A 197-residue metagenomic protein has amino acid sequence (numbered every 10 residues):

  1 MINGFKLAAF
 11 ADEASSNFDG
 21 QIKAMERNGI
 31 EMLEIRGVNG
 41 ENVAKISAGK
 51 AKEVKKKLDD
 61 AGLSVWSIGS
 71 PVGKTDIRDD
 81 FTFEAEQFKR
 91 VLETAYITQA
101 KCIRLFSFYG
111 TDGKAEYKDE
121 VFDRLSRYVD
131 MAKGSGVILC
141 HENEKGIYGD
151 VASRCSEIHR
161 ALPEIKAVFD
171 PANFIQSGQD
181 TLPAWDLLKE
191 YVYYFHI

Functional and structural regions predicted by a protein language model:
M1-A100, S126, K133, K166: N-terminal pre-domain/capping segments
G4-L7, M32-I35, I68, R127-I197: Acidic/histidine-rich catalytic cores of soluble enzymes
E41-V43, G73-D76, G110-G113, K145-G149 (+1 more regions): Short, small-residue-enriched loops and turns at beta-alpha junctions that line or gate enzyme active sites
K45-E53, D79-R90, G113-R124, G146 (+3 more regions): Alpha-helix N-cap and loop-to-helix initiation/capping positions
A95-A115, S135-E144: Active-site groove signature of glycoside hydrolases
